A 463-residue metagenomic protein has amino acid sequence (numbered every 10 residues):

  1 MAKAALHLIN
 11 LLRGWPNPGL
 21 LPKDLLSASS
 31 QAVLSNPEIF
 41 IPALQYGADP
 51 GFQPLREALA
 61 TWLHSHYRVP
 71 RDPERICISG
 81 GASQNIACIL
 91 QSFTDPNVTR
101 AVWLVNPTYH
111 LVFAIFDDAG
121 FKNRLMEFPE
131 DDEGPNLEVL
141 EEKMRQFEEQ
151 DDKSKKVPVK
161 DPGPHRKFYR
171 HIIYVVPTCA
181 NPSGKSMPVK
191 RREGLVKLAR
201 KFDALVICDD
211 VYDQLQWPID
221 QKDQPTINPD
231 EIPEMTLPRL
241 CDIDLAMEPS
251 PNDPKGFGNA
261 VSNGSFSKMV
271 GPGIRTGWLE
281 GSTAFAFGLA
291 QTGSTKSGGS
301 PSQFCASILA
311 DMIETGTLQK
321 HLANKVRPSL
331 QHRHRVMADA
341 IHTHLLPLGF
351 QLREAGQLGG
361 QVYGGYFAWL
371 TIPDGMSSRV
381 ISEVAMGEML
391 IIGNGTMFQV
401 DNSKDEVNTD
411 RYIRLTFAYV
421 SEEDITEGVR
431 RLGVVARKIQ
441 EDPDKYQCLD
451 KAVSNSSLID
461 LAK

Functional and structural regions predicted by a protein language model:
M1-L55, T61-S65, S302, G387-L390 (+1 more regions): N-terminal "arm"/small-domain region of PLP-dependent enzymes with the aminotransferase-like
N10, Q303, A323-A338, H342 (+1 more regions): Conserved glycine-rich beta-strand-loop-beta hairpin in the small C-terminal domain of fold type I
G14-P18, S83-Q84, T108-H110, T178-N181 (+11 more regions): Short, solvent-exposed loop/turn segments at secondary-structure junctions
S35-N36, F40-D203, I207, D213-S250 (+4 more regions): Conserved core of the PLP fold type I
A58, I115-D118, R124, K153 (+2 more regions): Conserved core segment of the aminotransferase class I/II
P70, K255-G256, G387, N402-K463: PLP-dependent enzyme catalytic core of the Aspartate aminotransferase-like
E280, W369-T371, T416-A418: Short hydrophobic/aromatic beta-strand micro-patches that form the beta-sheet surface supporting nucleotide- or nucleic
G349-M389, L458-K463: Conserved PLP-binding catalytic core of the aspartate aminotransferase-like
